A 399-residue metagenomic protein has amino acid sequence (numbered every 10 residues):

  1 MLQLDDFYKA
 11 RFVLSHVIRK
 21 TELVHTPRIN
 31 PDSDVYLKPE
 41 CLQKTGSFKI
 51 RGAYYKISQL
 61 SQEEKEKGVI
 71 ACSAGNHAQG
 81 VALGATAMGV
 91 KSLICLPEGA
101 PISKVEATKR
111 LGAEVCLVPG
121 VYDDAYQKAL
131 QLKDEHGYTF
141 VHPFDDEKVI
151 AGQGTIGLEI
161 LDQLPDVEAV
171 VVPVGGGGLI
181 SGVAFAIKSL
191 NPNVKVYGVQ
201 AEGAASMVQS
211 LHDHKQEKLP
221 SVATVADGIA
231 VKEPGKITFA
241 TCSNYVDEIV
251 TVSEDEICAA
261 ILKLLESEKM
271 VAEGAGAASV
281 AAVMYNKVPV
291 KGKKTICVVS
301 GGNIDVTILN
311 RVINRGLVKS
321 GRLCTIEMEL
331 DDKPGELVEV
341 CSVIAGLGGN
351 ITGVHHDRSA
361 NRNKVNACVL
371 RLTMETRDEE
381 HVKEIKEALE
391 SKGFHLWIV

Functional and structural regions predicted by a protein language model:
M1-V399: PLP-dependent amino-acid enzyme catalytic core
